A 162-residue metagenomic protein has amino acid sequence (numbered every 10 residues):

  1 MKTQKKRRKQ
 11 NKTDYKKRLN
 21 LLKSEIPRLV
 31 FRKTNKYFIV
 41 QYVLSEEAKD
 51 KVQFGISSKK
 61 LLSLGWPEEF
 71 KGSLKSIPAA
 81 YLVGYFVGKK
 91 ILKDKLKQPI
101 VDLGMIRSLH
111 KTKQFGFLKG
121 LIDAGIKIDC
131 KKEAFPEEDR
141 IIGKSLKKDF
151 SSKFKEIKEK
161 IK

Functional and structural regions predicted by a protein language model:
M1-D50, F54-G55, L61-G65, D94 (+1 more regions): Intrinsically disordered, Lys/Arg-rich N-terminal extensions and targeting peptides of nucleic-acid-associated proteins
V52, A79, V83, V87 (+1 more regions): Amphipathic alpha-helical interface surfaces
L64, E68-K90: Acidic helix/loop or adjacent segment enriched in Glu/Asp that either coordinates divalent metal
K97: Short acidic/polar active-site loop segments enriched in Thr and Asp
G104-I106: Short loop/turn motifs enriched for small/polar and acidic residues
S108-A134: Short, low-complexity, polybasic intrinsically disordered segments
